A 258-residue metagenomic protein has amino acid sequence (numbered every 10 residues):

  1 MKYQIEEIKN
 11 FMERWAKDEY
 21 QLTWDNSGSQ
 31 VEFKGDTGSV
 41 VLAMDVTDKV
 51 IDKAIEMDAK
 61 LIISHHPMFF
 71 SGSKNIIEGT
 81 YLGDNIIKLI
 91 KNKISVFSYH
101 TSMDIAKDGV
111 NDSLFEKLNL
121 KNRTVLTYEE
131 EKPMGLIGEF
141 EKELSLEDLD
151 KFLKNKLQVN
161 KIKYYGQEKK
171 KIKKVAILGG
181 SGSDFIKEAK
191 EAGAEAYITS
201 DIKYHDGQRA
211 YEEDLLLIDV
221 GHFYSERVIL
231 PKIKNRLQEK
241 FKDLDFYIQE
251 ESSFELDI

Functional and structural regions predicted by a protein language model:
M1-I258: Active-site catalytic microenvironments in core metabolic enzymes, especially phosphate/sugar-handling
